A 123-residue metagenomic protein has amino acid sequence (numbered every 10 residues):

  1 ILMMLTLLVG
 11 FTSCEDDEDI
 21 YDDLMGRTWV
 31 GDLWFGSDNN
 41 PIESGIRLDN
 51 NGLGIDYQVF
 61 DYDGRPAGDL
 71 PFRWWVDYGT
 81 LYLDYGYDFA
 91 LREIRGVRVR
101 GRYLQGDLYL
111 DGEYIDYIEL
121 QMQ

Functional and structural regions predicted by a protein language model:
I1-M4: Sec-dependent signal peptide recognition, specifically the positively charged N-region followed immediately by
T6-L7, G68: Absolute N-terminal positional cue centered near the fourth residue
L7-L8, Q123: Short amphipathic alpha-helical "recognition" segments used for binding
V9-S13: C-terminal motif of bacterial Sec signal peptides marking the signal peptidase cleavage site
E15-D69, T80-Q123: Lipid interaction determinants
W74: Acyl-CoA/ACP chain-elongation machinery
